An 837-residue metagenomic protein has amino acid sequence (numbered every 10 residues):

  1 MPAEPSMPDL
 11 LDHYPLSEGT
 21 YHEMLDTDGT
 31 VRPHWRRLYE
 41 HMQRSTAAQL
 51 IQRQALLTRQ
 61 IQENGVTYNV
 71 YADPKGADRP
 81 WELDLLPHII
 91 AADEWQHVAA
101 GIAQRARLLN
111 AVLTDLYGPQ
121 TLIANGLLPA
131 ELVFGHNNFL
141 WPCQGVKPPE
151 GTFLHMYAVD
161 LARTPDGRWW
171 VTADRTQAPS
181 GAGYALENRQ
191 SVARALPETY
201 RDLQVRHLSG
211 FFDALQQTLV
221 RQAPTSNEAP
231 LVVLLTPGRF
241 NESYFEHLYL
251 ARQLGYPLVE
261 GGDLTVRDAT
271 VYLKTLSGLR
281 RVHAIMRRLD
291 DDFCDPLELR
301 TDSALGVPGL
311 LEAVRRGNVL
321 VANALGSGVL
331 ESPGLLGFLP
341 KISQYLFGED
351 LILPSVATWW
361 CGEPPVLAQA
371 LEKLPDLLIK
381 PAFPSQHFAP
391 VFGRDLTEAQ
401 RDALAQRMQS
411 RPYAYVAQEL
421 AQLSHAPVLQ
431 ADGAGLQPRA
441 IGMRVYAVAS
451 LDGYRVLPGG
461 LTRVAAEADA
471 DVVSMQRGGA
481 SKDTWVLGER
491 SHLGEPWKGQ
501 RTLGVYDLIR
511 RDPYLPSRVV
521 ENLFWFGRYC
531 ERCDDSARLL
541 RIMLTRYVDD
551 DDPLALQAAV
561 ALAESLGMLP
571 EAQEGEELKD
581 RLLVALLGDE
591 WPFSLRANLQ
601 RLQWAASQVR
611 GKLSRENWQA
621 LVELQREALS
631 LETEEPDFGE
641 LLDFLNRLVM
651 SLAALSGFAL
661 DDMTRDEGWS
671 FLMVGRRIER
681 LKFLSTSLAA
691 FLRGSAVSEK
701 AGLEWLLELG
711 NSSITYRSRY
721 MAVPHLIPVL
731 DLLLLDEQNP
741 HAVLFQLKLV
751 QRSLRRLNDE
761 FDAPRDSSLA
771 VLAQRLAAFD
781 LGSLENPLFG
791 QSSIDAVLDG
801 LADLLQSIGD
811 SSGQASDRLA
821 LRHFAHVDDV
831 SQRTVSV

Functional and structural regions predicted by a protein language model:
P2-D93, H97: N-terminal low-complexity, Ser/Thr- and acidic-residue-enriched intrinsically disordered segments
P2-T27, V31, S45, H155-Y157 (+3 more regions): ATP-binding N-terminal substructure of ATP-dependent carboxylate-amine bond-forming enzymes
L16-G19, H34-R37, S191-E198, A229 (+8 more regions): Short acidic (Asp/Glu) and glycine-rich catalytic loops that position anionic groups and cofactors
Q62-F153, T164-D166, T176-G181, A185-V232 (+5 more regions): Alpha-helical transmembrane segments and their helix-helix packing motifs
W95-P119, L127-P129, G135-L140, A251 (+4 more regions): Active-site nucleotide/adenylate-binding loops and adjacent lid/helix of ATP-dependent enzymes
L132-W170, R281-A284, W359-P375, R394-R477: Phosphate-binding site of ATP-dependent enzymes
R175, P237-G238, R288, A324 (+6 more regions): Structured loops at beta-to-helix junctions and adjacent beta-edge loops in soluble globular domains
C294-L297, V428, V548-D549: A generic structural signal for short coil/turn motifs at secondary-structure boundaries
